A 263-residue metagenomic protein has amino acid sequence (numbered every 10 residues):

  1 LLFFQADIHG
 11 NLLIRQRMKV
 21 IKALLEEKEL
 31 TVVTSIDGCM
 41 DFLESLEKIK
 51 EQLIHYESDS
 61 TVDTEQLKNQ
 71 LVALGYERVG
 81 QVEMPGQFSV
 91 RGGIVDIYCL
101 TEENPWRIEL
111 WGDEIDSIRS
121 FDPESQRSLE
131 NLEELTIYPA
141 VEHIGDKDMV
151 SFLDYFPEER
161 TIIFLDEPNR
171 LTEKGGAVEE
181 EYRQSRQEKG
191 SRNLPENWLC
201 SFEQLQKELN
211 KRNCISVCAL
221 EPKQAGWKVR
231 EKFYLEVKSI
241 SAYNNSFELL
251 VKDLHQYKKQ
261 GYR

Functional and structural regions predicted by a protein language model:
L1-R263: ASCE RecA-like P-loop NTPase motor cores that couple ATP hydrolysis to mechanical translocation on nucleic acids
